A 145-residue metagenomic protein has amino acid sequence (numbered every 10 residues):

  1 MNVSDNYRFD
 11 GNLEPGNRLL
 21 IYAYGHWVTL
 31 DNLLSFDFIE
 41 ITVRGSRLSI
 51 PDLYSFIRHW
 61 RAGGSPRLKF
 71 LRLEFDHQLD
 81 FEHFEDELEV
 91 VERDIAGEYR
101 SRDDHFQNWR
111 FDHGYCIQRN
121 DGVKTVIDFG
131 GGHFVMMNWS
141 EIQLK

Functional and structural regions predicted by a protein language model:
M1-K145: Non-core capping and flanking segments associated with repeat-based/extracellular domains
